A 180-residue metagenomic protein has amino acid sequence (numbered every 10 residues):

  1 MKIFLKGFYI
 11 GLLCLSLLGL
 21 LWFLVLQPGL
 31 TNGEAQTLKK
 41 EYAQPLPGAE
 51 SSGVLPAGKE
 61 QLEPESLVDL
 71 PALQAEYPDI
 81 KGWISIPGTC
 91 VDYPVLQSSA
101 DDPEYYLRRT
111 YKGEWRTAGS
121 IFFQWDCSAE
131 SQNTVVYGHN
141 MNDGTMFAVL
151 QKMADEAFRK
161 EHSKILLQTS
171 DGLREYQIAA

Functional and structural regions predicted by a protein language model:
M1-C14: N-terminal Sec-pathway targeting helices
S16-A180: Solvent-exposed, non-transmembrane regions of membrane-associated and secreted proteins
